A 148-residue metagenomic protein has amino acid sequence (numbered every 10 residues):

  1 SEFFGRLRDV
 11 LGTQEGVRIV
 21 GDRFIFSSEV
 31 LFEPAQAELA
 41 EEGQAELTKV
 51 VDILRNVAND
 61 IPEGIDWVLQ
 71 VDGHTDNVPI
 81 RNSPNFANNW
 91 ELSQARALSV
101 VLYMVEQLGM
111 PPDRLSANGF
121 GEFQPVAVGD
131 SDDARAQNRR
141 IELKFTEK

Functional and structural regions predicted by a protein language model:
S1, L31-L54, A58, W67-K148: Periplasmic OmpA-like peptidoglycan-binding domain that tethers envelope proteins to the cell wall
S1-V20, I25, E38: Extracellular/lumenal/periplasmic "stalk" regions immediately C-terminal to a signal peptide or transmembrane helix
L7-R18, N59-V68, M104: Phosphate-binding glycine-rich loops and adjacent basic patches that engage nucleotide phosphates, nucleic-acid
G16, G21-V30, P62-D66, N77: Short, charged, surface-exposed interaction patches
